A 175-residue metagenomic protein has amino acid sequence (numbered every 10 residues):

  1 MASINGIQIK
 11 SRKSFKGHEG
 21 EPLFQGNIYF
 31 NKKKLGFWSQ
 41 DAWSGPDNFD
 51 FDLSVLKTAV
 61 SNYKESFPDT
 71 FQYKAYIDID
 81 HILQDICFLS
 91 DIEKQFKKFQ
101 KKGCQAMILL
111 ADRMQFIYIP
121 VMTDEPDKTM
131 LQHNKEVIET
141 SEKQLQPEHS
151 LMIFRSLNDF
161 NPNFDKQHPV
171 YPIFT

Functional and structural regions predicted by a protein language model:
M1-T175: Terminal leader/tail segments of proteins
